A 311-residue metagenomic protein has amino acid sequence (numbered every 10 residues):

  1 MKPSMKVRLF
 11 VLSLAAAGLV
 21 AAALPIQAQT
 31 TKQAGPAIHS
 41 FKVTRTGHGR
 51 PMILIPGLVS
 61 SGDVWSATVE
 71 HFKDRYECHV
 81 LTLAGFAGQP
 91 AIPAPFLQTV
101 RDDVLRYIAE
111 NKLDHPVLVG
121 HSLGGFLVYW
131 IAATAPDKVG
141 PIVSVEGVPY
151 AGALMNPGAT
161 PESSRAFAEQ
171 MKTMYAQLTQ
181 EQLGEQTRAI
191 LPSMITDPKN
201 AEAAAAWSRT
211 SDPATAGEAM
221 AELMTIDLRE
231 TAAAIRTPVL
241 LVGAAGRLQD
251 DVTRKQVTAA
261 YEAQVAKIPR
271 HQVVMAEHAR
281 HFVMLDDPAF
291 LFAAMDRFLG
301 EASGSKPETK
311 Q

Functional and structural regions predicted by a protein language model:
V11-A22: Bacterial N-terminal signal peptides
P36, H79-V119, L123, A133: Active-site loop/oxyanion-hole signature of alpha/beta-hydrolase fold enzymes
R45-P90: Conserved HGGG/HGGXW glycine-rich cap/lid loop of the alpha/beta-hydrolase fold
D114-N156: Conserved hydrolase catalytic core segment
I142-Q177: Flexible "cap/lid" loop of the alpha/beta hydrolase fold
L154, G158-A159, M174-T231: Conserved alpha/beta-hydrolase catalytic His-Asp/Glu region
R236-A279: Conserved loop-alpha-helix segment in the C-terminal half of the alpha/beta-hydrolase fold that carries the catalytic
I268-Q311: Catalytic active-site module of serine/aspartate enzymes centered on a nucleophile-bearing elbow/loop
